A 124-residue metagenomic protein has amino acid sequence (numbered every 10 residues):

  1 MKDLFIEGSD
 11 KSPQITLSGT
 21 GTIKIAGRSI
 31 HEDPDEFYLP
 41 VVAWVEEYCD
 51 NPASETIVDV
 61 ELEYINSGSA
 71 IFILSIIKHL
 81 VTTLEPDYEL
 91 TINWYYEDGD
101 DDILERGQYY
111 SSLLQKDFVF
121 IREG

Functional and structural regions predicted by a protein language model:
M1-K2, W94: Short, basic/low-complexity N-terminal boundary segments at the transition from targeting/disordered tails
K2-V42: STAS-typified acidic loop motif
T20, A53-I57, D87-T91: A general structural motif
V41, V60-Y110: Amphipathic alpha-helical interaction surfaces in cytosolic regulatory modules
V42-C49: Helix-loop module immediately N-terminal to the HCX5R catalytic loop in PTP-like cysteine phosphatase domains
C49-P52, L84: Surface-exposed acidic, glycine-flexible loop patches that form ligand/cofactor-binding and adhesion interfaces
Y110-F118: Structural recognition of alpha->loop->beta junctions
V119-G124: A generic structural motif
